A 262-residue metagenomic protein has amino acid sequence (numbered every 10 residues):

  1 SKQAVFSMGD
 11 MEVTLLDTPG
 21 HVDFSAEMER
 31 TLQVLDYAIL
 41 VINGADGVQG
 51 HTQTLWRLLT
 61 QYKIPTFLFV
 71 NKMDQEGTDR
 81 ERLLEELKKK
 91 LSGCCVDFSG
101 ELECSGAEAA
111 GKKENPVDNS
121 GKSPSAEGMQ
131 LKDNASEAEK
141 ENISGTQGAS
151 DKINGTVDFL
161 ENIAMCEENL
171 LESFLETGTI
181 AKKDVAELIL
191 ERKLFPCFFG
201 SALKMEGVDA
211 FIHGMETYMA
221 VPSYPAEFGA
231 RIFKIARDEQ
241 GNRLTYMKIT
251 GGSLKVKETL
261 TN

Functional and structural regions predicted by a protein language model:
S1-K122, A126-N262: Structural and coupling elements of P-loop NTPases
